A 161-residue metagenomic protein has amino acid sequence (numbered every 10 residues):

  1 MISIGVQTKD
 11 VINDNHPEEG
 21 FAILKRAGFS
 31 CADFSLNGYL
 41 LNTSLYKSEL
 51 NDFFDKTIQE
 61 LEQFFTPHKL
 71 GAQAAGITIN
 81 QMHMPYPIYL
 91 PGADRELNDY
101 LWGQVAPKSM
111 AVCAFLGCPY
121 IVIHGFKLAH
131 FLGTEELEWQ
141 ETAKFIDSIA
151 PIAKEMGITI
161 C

Functional and structural regions predicted by a protein language model:
M1-N15, K25: N-terminal basic, low-complexity leaders that serve as flexible interaction/assembly modules and, when applicable, as
I2-T8, A32-F34, I79-M84, I121-I123 (+1 more regions): Hydrophobic faces of well-ordered beta-strands that scaffold small-molecule active sites in alpha/beta enzyme cores
K9-E19, S35-F64, I88-A93, L97-Y100 (+2 more regions): Acidic-and-aromatic substrate-binding clefts and catalytic sites of carbohydrate-active enzymes
F21-G28, L41-Y46, T57-Q81, Q104-G117 (+1 more regions): Acidic (Asp/Glu)-rich catalytic clusters
I23-G28, N51-F53, D99-W102, E141-T142: Short, low-complexity, polar/charged sequence segments that are solvent-exposed and flexible
A74, P87-C161: Active-site acidic/histidine proton-transfer and metal-coordination neighborhood in alpha/beta enzyme cores
